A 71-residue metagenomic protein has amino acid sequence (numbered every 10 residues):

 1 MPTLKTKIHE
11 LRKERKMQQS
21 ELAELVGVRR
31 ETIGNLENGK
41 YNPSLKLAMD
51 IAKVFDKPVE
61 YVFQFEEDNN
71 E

Functional and structural regions predicted by a protein language model:
M1-E14: A short, Lys/Arg-rich alpha-helix, primarily the initiator
T6, M17, P43-K46: Residue-level signal for the short linker/turn that defines the boundary of a DNA-recognition helix
K13, E24, K53: Alpha-helical residues within the helix-turn-helix
K13, G27, N38, E67: Residue-level detection of the helix-turn-helix DNA-binding "recognition helix"
M17-N35: Short alpha-helical DNA-recognition segment
K46-Y61: DNA major-groove recognition helix of helix-turn-helix/homeodomain DNA-binding modules
F63-E71: Short, charged recognition helix plus adjacent turn of helix-turn-helix-like nucleic-acid-binding domains
